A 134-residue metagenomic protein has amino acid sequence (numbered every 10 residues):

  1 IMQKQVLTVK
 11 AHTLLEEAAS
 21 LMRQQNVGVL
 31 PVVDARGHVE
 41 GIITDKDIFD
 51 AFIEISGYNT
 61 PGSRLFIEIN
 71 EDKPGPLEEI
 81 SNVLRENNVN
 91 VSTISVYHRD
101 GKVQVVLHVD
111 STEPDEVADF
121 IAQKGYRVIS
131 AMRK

Functional and structural regions predicted by a protein language model:
T8-N26, V33, D50-F52, P76-N87: The conserved cystathionine-beta-synthase
K10, E40, V109: Catalytic cores of large soluble enzymes that bind and process phosphate-bearing ligands
M22, L30-K46: A glycine-centered beta-loop-beta connector
Q25-V27, H38, T60-G62: Short gly/pro-enriched beta-turn/loop segments at secondary-structure junctions
D50-K134: A conserved regulatory-domain signal marking ACT and ACT-like small-molecule sensing domains and adjacent regulatory
